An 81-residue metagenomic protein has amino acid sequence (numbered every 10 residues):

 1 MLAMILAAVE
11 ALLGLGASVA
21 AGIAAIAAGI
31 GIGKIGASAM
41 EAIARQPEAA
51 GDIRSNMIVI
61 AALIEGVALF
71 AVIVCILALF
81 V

Functional and structural regions predicted by a protein language model:
M1-V81: Hydrophobic, small-residue-rich transmembrane alpha-helices and their short perimembrane loops in multi-pass membrane
